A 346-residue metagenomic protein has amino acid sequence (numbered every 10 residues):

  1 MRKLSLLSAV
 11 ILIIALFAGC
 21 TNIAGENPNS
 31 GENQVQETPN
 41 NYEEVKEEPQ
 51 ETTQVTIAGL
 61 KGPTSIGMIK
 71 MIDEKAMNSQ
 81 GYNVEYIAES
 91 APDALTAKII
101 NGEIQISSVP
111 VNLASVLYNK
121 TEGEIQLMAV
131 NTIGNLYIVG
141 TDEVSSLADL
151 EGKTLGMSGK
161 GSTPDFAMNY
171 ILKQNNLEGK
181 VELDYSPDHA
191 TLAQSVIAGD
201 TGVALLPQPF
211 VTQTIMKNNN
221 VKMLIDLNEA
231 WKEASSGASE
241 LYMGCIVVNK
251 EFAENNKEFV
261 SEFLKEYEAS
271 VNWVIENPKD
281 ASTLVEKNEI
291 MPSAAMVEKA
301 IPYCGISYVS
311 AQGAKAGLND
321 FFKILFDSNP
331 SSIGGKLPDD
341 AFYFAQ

Functional and structural regions predicted by a protein language model:
R2-A24: Sec-dependent N-terminal signal peptides of Gram-positive bacterial secreted proteins and lipoproteins
N27, G31-G179, L183-D184, G202-Q208 (+1 more regions): Short, glycine-/small- and polar/acidic-enriched structural segments that line small-molecule recognition paths
I66-K70, E74, A97, N101 (+12 more regions): Solvent-exposed, polar/charged alpha-helical surfaces in well-ordered, non-transmembrane soluble domains, broadly
K70-I72, L136-S146, L241-E258, S307-S310: A bilobed periplasmic-binding-protein/Venus flytrap-type ligand-binding module shared by bacterial periplasmic
K75-G81, E229-S239, I306-K315: Short, solvent-exposed loop/beta-turn-alpha elements that line the ligand-binding surface or hinge of extracytoplasmic
N112-L113, D184, D188-L284: Pocket-lining segment of extracytoplasmic ligand-binding domains
A253-S328: Secondary-structure end/capping motifs
N319-Q346: Conserved C-terminal helix/tail region of periplasmic/extracytoplasmic solute-binding proteins
